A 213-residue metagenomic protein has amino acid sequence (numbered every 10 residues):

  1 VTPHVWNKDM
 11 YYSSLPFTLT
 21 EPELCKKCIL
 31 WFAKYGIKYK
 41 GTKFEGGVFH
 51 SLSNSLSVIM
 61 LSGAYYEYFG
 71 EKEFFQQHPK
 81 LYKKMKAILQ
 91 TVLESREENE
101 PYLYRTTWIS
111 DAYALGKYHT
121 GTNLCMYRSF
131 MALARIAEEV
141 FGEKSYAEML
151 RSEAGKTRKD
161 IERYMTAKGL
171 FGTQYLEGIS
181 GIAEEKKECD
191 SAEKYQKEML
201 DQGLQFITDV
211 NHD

Functional and structural regions predicted by a protein language model:
V1-T2, L103-Y104, L115-H119, C125-D213: Catalytic cores of carbohydrate-active enzymes
P3-N99, T120-Y127: Aromatic-rich carbohydrate-recognition surfaces in CAZymes
K43, Q77, D111-A112, Y146: Residue-level detector of alpha-helix boundaries and kinks
F44, V58-M60, Y104, S110-A112 (+1 more regions): Residue-level detector of functional hotspots within protein domains
Y65, S110, A167: Short loop/turn segments at secondary-structure transitions that flank enzyme active sites
E94-A114: Short, flexible helix-coil linker/hinge segments at the edges of structured domains or between repeats
